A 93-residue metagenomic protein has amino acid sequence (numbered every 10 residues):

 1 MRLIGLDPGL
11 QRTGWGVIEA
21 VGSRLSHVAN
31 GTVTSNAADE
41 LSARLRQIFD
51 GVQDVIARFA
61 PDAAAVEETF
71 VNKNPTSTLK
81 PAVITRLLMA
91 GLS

Functional and structural regions predicted by a protein language model:
M1-S93: Phosphate- and other anionic-substrate recognition elements at nucleic-acid/protein interfaces
